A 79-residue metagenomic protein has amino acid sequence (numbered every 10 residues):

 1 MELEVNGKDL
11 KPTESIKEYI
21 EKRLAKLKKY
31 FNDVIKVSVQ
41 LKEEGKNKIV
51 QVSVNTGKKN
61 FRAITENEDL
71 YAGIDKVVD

Functional and structural regions predicted by a protein language model:
M1-D79: N-terminal, polar/charged subdomain of small-to-medium soluble alpha/beta proteins
